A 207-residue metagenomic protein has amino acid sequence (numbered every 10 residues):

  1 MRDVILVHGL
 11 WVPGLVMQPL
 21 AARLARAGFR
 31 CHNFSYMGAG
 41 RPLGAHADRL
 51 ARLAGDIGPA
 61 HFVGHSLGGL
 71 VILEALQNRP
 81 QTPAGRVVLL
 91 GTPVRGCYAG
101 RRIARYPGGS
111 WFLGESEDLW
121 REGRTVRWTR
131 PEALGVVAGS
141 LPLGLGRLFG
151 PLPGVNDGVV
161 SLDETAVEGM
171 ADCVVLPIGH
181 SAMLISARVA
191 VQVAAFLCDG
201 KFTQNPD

Functional and structural regions predicted by a protein language model:
R2-L10, G14-L15, P19, R23-A133 (+2 more regions): Serine-dependent carboxylesterase/thioesterase catalytic core of lipase-like alpha/beta-hydrolase/SGNH enzymes
P131-D207: C-terminal catalytic-base region of ester-bond hydrolases, centering on the histidine of the charge-relay
